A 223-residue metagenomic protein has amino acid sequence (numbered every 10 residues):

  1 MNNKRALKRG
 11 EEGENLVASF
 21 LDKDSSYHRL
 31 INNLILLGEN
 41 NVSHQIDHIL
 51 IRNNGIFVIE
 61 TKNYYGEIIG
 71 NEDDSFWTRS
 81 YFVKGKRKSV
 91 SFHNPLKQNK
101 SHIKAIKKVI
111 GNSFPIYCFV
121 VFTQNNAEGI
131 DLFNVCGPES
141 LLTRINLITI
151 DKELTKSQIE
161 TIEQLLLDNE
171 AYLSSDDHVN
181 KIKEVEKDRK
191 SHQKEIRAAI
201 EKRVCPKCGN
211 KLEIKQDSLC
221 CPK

Functional and structural regions predicted by a protein language model:
M1-H44, I51-I56, K62-G70, Y81-K223: Surface-exposed interaction regions that form or flank ligand-binding interfaces
F76-T78: A short, glycine/acidic-enriched catalytic loop
